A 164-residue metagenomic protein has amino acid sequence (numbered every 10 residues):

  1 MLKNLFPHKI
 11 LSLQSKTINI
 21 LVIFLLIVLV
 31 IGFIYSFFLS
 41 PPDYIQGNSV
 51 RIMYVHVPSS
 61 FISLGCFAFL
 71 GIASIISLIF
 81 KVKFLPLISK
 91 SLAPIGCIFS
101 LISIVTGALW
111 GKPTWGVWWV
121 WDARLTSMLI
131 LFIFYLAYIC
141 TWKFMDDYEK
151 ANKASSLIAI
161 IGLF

Functional and structural regions predicted by a protein language model:
M1-F164: Polytopic transmembrane helical bundles with strong interfacial aromatic enrichment
